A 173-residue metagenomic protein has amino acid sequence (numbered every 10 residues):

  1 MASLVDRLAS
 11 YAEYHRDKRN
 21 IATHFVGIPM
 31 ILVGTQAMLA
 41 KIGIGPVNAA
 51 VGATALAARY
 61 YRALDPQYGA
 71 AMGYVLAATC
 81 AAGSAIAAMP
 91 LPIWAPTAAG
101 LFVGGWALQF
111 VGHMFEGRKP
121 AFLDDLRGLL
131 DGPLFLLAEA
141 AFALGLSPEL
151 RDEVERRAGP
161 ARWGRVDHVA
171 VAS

Functional and structural regions predicted by a protein language model:
A2-E13, M114-S173: Membrane-proximal soluble regions of multi-pass membrane proteins
L8-P29, T35-L39, A57-Y68, F115 (+1 more regions): Membrane interfacial helix-start motif at the N-side
A22-P29, N48-G52, T97-A98: Alpha-helical transmembrane segments
M30-Q36, G52-R59, L76-G83: Hydrophobic, membrane-inserted alpha-helices
Q36-A49, A81-P96: Helix-coil boundary and interhelical linker segments in multi-pass alpha-helical membrane proteins
A57-Q67, M72, L101-R118, P133-A140 (+1 more regions): Transmembrane alpha-helical segments that form the membrane-embedded catalytic/substrate-channel core of multi-pass
D65-A70, P92-A95, F122: Membrane-helix interface segments
G69-A78, D124-L126: Cytoplasmic-side transmembrane-helix entry/capping segments in multi-pass membrane proteins
